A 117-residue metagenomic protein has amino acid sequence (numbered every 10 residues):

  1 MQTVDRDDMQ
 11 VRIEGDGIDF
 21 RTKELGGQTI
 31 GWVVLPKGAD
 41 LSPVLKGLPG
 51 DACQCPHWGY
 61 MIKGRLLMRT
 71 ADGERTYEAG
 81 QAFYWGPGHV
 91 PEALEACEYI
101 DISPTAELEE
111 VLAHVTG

Functional and structural regions predicted by a protein language model:
M1-V34, A39-S42, P49, T116-G117: A short, N-terminal "cap"/entry segment at the start of jelly-roll beta-barrel domains of the cupin/DSBH fold
R21, W58, V90: Short, surface-exposed charged micro-motifs
G26, R69-G73, L94-A96: Short strand-coil-strand connectors
I30, C55-H57, C97: Short, surface-exposed beta-edge/turn micro-motifs
S42-V44, E78-G80, E110-A113: A short, polar/proline- and glycine-enriched secondary-structure boundary/capping micro-motif
D51-M68: Short, conserved beta-strand element in jelly-roll/cupin
T70-H89: Short acidic-glycine-tyrosine-enriched beta hairpin
P87-L112: Ligand-binding loop in jelly-roll beta-barrel domains
